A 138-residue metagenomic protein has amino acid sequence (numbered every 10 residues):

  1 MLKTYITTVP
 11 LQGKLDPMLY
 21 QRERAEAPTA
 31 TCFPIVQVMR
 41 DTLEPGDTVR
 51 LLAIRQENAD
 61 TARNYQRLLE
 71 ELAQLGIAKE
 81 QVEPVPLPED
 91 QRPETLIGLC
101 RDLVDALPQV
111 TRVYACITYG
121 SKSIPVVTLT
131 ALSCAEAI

Functional and structural regions predicted by a protein language model:
M1-R112, V127, S133-I138: Long, low-complexity, Lys/Arg-enriched
A115: Detector for conserved single-position "signature" residues within domains
S123: Phosphate/ribose-phosphate-bearing ligand recognition and processing surfaces, centered on ADP-ribose/NAD(+/P+) systems
